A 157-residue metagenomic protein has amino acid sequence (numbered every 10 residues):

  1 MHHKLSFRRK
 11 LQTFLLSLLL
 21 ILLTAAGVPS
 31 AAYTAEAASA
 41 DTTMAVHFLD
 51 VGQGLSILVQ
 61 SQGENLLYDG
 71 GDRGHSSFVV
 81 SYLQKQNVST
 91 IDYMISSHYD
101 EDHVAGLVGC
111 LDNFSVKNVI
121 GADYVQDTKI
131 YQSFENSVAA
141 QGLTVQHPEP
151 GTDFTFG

Functional and structural regions predicted by a protein language model:
H2-Q12, S17, L23-G157: Non-globular, low-confidence helical/coil segments that flank catalytic cores
